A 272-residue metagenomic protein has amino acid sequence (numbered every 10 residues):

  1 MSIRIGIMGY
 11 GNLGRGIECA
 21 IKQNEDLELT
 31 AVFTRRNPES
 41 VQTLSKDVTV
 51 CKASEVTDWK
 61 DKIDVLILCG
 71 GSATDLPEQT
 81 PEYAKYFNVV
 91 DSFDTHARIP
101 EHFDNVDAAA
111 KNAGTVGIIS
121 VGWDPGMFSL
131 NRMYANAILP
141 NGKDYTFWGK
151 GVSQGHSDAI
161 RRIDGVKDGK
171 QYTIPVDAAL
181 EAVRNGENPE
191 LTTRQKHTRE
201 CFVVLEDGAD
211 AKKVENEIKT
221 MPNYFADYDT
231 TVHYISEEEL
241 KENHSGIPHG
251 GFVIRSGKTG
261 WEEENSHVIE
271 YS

Functional and structural regions predicted by a protein language model:
M1-I5: Extreme N-terminal starter segment of soluble prokaryotic enzymes
M8, G16, Y134-S256: Active-site-lining helix/loop region of Rossmann-like oxidoreductase modules
L13: Hydrophobic/small residue at the entry helix of a nucleotide-binding pocket
Q23-L44: NAD(P)-binding Rossmann-fold cofactor-contacting core
V56-V65, A73-S92: Rossmann-fold NAD(P) dinucleotide-binding segment
F93-G117: Rossmann-fold NAD(P)-binding glycine/threonine-rich loop
I247, V253-S272: Peri-transmembrane interface segments
